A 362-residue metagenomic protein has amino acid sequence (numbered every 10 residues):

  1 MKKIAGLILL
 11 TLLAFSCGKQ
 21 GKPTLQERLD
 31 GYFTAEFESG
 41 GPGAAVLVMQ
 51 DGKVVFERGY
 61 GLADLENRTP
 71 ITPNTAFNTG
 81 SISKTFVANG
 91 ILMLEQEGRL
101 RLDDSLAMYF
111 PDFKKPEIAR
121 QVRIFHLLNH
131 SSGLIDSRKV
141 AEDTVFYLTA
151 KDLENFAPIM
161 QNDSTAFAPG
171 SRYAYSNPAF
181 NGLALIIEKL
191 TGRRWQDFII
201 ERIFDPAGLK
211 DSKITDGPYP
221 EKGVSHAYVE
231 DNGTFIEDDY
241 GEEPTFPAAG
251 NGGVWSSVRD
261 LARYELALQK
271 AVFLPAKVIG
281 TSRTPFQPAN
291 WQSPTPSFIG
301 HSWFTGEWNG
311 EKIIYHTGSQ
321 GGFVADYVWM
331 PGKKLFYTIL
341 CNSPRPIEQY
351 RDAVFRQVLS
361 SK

Functional and structural regions predicted by a protein language model:
M1-L25: Bacterial Sec-dependent N-terminal signal peptides
C17-G59, Y147, E188-R193, D197-E201 (+2 more regions): Catalytic loop of the DD-peptidase/beta-lactamase superfamily, centered on the K-T-G motif and neighboring
V46-K53, N78-R101, S105, L127 (+4 more regions): Alpha-helical scaffold elements that line and support the substrate/ligand-binding pocket of soluble hydrolases
D51-K53, A63-L65, S132-G133, Y219 (+1 more regions): Solvent-exposed coil/turn segments that connect beta secondary-structure elements in extracytoplasmic/periplasmic
V55, F113-V122, S132-K139, P206-D216 (+2 more regions): Secretory-pathway/luminal and periplasmic proteins that interact with or process carbohydrate-rich
L62-S176, R193, V229-G241, E348: Active-site-proximal loop and beta-strand segments within enzyme catalytic domains
V122, K139-E221, F246-A262: Catalytic-site signature segments of enzymes, centered on catalytic residues
